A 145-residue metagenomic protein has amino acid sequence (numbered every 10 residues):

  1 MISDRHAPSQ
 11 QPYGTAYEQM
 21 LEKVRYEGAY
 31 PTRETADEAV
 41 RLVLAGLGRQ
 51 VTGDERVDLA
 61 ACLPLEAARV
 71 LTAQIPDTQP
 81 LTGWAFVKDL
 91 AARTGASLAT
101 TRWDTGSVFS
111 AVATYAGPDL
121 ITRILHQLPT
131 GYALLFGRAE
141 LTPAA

Functional and structural regions predicted by a protein language model:
I2-H6, A16-M20, C62, A67-V87 (+1 more regions): Positively charged
S3-A7, Q11-G14, W103-D104, R123-L125: A structural "flexibility-hinge" signal
P8-S9, E27-E34, L42-G48, L90-A99 (+1 more regions): Short, recurring structural edge motifs at helix starts
P12-P31, P80-A96: Short, flexible domain-boundary/linker segments around small modular repeats
R25, Y30-T78: Acidic (E/D-rich), amphipathic helical modules within compact regulatory domains
E38-L42, D58-C62, A85, W103 (+3 more regions): Amphipathic alpha-helical interaction segments
E66-D119: Short, solvent-exposed interaction modules
S110-A145: Preference for long, well-ordered alpha-helical segments
